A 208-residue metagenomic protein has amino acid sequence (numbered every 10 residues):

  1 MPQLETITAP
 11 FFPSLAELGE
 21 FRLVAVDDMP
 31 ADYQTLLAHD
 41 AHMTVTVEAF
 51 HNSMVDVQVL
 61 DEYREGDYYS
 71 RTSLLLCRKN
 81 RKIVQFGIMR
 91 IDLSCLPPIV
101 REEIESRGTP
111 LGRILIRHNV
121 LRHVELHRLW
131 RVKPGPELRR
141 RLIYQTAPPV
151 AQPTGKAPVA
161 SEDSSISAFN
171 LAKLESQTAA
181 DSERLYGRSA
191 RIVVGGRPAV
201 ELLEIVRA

Functional and structural regions predicted by a protein language model:
M1-A208: Composition-driven recognition of glycine/serine/threonine/acidic- and proline-rich low-complexity segments and repeats
